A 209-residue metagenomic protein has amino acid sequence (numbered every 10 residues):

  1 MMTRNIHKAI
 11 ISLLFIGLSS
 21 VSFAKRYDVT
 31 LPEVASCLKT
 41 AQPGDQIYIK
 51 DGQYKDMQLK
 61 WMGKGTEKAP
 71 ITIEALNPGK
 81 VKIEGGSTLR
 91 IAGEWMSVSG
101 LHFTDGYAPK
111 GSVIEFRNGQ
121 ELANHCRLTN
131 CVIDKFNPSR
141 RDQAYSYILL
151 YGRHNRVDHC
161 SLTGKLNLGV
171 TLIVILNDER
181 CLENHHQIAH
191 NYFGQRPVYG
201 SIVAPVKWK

Functional and structural regions predicted by a protein language model:
M2-I11: Bacterial N-terminal signal peptides that target proteins for export
L13-F23: Hydrophobic h-region of N-terminal signal peptides that target proteins for export in Gram-negative bacteria
R26-P32, Y48-M57, K64-I114, K135-N137: Right-handed parallel beta-helix/beta-spiral solenoid domain characteristic of secreted/periplasmic
V34-L38: Short, conserved alpha-helix that lines the donor NDP-sugar binding/gating region of sugar-transfer enzymes
Q58-K60, A144: Short beta-alpha junctions and helix-cap segments that line functional grooves
L89-R90, S97-K209: Right-handed parallel beta-helix
